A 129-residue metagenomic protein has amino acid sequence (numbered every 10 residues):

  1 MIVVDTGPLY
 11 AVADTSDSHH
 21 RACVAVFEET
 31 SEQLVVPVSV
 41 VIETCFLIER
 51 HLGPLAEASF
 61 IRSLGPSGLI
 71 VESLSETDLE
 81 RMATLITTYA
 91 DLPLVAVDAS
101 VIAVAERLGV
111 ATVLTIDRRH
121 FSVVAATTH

Functional and structural regions predicted by a protein language model:
M1, I102, E106-H129: Acidic, PIN/NYN-like endoribonuclease modules and their adjacent C-terminal/linker elements
M1-V36, E49-R62, T127-T128: Short, well-structured N-terminal submotif of metal-dependent ribonuclease cores
V4, V35-V36, S73, A96 (+1 more regions): Short beta-strand scaffold positions
G7-P8, S39, T77, S100 (+1 more regions): Alpha-helix/helix-capping structural signal
P8-L9, E43-T44, R81: A general alpha-helix detector
T30-L34, G68-I70, A90, R107-T112: Short active-site oxyanion
G68-Y89: Acidic catalytic patch
